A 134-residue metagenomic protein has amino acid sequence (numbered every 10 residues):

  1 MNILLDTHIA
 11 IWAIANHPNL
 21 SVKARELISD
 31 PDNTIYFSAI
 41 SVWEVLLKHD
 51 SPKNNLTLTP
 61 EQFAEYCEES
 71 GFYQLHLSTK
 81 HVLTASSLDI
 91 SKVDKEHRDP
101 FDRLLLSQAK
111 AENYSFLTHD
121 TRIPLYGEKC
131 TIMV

Functional and structural regions predicted by a protein language model:
M1-F37, K53-E65, T121, Y126: Short, well-structured N-terminal submotif of metal-dependent ribonuclease cores
N16-H17, K48, L88, K129-C130: Residue-level signal for well-ordered alpha-helical positions
Y36, L75, I132-M133: General small-molecule cofactor/ligand-binding pocket signal
V45: Phosphate/NTP-binding elements of NTP-utilizing enzymes
T57, E69-H119: Active-site neighborhoods of divalent-metal-dependent phosphate/nucleic-acid chemistry enzymes
A111, S115-L117, T121-V134: Charged phosphate-binding loop/patch that engages nucleotide di/tri-phosphates or the phosphate backbone of nucleic
